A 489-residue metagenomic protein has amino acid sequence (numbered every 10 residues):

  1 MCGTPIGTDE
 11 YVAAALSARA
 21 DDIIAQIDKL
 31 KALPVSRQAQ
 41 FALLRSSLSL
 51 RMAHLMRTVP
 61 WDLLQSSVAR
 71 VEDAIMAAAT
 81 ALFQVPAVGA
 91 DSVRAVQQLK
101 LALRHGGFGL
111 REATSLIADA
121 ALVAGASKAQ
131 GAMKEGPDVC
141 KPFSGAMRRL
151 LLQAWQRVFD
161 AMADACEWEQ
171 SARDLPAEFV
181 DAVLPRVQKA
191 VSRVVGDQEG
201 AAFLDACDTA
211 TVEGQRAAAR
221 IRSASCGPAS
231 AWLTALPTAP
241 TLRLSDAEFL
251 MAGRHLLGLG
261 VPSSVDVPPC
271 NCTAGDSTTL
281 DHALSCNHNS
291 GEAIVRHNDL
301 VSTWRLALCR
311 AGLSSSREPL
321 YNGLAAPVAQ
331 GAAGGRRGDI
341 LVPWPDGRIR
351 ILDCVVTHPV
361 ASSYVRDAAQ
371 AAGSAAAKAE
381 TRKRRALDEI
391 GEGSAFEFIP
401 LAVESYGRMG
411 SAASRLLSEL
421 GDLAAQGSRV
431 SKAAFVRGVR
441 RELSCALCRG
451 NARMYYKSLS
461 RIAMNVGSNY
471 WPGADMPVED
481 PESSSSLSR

Functional and structural regions predicted by a protein language model:
M1-R489: Nucleic-acid-interacting cores, centered on viral/eukaryotic replication and modification enzymes
